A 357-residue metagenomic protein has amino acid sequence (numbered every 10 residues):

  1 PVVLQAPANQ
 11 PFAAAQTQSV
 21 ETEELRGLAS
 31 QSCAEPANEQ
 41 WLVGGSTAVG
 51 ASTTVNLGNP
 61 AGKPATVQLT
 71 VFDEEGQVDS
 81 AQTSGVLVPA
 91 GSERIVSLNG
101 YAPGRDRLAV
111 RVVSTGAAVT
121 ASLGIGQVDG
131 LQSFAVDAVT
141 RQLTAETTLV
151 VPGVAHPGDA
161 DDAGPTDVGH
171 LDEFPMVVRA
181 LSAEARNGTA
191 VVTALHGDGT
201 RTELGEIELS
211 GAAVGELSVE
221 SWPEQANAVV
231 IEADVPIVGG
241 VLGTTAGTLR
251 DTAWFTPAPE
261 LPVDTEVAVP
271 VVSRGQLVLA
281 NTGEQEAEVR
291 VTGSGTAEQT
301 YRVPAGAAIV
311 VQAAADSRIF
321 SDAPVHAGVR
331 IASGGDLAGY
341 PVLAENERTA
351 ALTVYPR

Functional and structural regions predicted by a protein language model:
P1-P7, A185-V191, G199, T353-P356: Activation corresponds to long, low-complexity, non-globular regions
V2-G27, N56, P60-A65, L87-D137 (+2 more regions): Hydrophobic, ordered structural segments
Q18-N56, V119-A183, V238-Q285, H326-R357: Conserved functional hotspot residues at active sites or interaction interfaces
Q40-A48, G62-V88, V96, G104 (+1 more regions): Intrinsically disordered, low-complexity linker/loop segments enriched in Gly/Pro and charged/polar residues
L57-Q77, S114-T115, H170-T200, E232-A233 (+2 more regions): Short acidic, flexible loop segments centered on an aromatic residue
G76-A109, G199-A226, S294-D322: Intrinsically disordered, low-complexity Pro/Gly/Ser/Thr-rich segments with frequent PxxP/GP/PP motifs and embedded
E173-P175, N187-T189, V214, E224-A228 (+5 more regions): Active-site lining segments that contact anionic ligands and/or coordinate catalytic metals
E284-E286, G293-R302, A307-I309, A314-R348: C-terminal beta-sandwich/jelly-roll accessory domains of carbohydrate-active enzymes
